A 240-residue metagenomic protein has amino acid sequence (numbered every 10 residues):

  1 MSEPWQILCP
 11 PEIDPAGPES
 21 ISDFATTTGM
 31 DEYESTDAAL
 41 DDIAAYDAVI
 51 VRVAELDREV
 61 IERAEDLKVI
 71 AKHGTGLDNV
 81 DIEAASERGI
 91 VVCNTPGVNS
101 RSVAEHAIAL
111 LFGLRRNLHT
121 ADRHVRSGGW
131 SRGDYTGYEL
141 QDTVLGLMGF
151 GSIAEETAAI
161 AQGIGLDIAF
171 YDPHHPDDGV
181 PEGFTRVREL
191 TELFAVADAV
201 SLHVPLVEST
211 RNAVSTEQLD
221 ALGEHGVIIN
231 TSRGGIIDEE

Functional and structural regions predicted by a protein language model:
M1-A48: N-terminal glycine-/charge-rich "phosphate-binding" loop or analogous flexible N-terminal tail
P4, L67, Q141-V144, T216 (+1 more regions): Phosphate-coordination loops involved in phosphoryl transfer and adenosine-cofactor binding
P11-A16, A54-E55, F170-D177: Short, polar loop motifs at secondary-structure junctions
P15, E32-L40, A54-R58, N79 (+4 more regions): Structural motif corresponding to alpha-helix initiation and N-cap regions
A16-D23, I61-R63, I82-E87, H175-G183: Short loop/helix-cap segments at secondary-structure boundaries that form the rim of catalytic
D47-D122: Phosphate/diphosphate ligand-binding glycine-rich loop within oxidoreductases
R58-I61, H174-E240: Rossmann-like adenosine-cofactor binding region
D122-E156, G183: Glycine-rich NAD(P)-binding loop of Rossmann-like domains
